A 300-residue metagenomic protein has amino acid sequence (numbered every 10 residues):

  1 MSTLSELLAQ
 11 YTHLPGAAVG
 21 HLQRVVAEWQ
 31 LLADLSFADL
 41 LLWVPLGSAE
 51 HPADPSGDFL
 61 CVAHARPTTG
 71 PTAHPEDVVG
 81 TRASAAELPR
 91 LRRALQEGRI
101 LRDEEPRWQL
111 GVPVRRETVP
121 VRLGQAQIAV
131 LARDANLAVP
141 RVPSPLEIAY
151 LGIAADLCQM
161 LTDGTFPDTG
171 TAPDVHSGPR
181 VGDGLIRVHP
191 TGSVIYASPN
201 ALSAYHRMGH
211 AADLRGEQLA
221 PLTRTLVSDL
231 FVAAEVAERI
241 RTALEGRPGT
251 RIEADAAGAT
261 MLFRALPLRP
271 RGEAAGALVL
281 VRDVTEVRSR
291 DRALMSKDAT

Functional and structural regions predicted by a protein language model:
M1-D163: Alpha-helical/coil-rich non-catalytic "connector" segments in signaling and regulatory proteins
E28, E253, D291: Acidic-residue sensor for enzyme active/binding pockets
L31, D174-S177, A293, T300: PAS-family sensory domains
S36-F37, P113, R180-G182, H189-T191 (+1 more regions): Short, well-ordered loop/turn elements at secondary-structure boundaries
P45, P52-A86, L146-A155, P173-H176 (+1 more regions): PAS-family sensory domains
H64-R66, A132, P199, A265 (+1 more regions): Short clusters of small/polar residues that mark proteolytic maturation junctions
D103-Q125, A129, Q218, L222-E286: PAS-family sensory/regulatory modules and their coupling/dimerization elements
L131-D168, P267-T300: Sensory coupling linkers of modular signal transduction proteins
